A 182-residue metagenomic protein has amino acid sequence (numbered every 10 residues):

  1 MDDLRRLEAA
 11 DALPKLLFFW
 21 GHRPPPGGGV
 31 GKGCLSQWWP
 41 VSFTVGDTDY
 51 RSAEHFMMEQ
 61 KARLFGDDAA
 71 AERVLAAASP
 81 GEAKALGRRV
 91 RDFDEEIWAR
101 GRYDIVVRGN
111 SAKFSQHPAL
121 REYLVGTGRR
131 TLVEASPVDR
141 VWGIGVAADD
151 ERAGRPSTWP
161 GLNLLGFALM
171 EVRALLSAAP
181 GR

Functional and structural regions predicted by a protein language model:
M1-R182: Charged, low-complexity intrinsically disordered segments
